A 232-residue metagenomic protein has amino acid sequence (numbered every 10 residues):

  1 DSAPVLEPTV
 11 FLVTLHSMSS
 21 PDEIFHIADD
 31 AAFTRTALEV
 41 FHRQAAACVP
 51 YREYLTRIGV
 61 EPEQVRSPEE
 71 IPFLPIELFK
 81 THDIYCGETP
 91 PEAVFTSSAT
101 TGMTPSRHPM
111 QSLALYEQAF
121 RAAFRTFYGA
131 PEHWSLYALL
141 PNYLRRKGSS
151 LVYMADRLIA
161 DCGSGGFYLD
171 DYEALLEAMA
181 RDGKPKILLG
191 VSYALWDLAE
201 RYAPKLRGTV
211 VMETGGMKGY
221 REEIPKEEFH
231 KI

Functional and structural regions predicted by a protein language model:
D1-S17: N-terminal amphipathic/basic-hydrophobic helices that include classical n-h-c signal peptides and signal-anchor
V13-L15, S19-I24, A28-Y51, H133-S135 (+3 more regions): Active-site glycine/GP-rich loop and adjacent strand/helix microenvironment that borders small-molecule binding pockets
D29, F33, P109-Y116: Residue-level preference for long, well-ordered alpha-helices that form the structural scaffold of enzyme catalytic
F41, S106, M110, P141: Short, charged/polar micro-motifs that form catalytic or ligand-binding hotspots
A46-T96, G102-P109, Y116-E117, R121-E132: Active-site diphosphate/adenylate-binding microenvironment
E61, P75, S112, L169-Y172 (+1 more regions): Poly-acidic low-complexity segments
T101, Y116, F120-I159: Internal, well-ordered alpha/beta segment that forms a basic, Gly-enriched binding/recognition surface
